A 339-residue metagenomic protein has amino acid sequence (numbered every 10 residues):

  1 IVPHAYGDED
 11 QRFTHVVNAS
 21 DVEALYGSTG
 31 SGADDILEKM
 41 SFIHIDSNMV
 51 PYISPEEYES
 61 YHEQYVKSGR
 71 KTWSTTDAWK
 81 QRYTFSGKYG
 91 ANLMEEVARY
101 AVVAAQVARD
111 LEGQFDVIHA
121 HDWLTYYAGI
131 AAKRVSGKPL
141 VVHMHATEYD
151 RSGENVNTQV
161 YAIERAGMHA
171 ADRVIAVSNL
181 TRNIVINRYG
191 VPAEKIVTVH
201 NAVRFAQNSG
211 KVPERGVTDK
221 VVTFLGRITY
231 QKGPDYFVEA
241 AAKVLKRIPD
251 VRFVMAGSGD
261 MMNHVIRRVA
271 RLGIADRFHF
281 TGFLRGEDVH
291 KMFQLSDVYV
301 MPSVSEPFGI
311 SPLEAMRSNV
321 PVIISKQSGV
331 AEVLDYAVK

Functional and structural regions predicted by a protein language model:
V2-A108: A conserved catalytic-core segment of Leloir-type glycosyltransferases
V97-V103, S136-V141, Y149-A166, F205: Nucleotide-sugar donor phosphate/pyrophosphate-binding loop at the beta->alpha transition of glycosyltransferases
I175, R215-A241, V254: Conserved donor-binding/catalytic core segment of Leloir-type glycosyltransferases
L180, A202: Carbohydrate-associated surface elements
H264-L284: Nucleotide-activated donor-binding/catalytic signature segment of Leloir-type glycosyltransferases, i.e., the conserved
F283-L284, K291-S296: Short alpha-helical donor nucleotide-sugar binding micro-motif in glycosyltransferases
V304: Aromatic "clamp/platform" in nucleotide-sugar-dependent glycosyltransferases that forms part of the donor/acceptor
P321-I324: Short hydrophobic beta-strand element within catalytic cores of glycosyltransferases and related nucleotide-activated
